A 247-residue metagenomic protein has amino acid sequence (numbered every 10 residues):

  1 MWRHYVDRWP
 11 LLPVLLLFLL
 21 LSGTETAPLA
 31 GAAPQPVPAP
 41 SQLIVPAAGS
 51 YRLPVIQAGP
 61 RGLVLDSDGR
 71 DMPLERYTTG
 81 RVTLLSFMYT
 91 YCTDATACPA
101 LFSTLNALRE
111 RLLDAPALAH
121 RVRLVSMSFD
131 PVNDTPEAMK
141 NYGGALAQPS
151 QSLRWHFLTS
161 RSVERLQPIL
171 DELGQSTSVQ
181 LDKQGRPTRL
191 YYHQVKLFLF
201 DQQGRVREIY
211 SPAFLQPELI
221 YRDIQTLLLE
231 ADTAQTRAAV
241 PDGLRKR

Functional and structural regions predicted by a protein language model:
M1-R61, L65, G243-R247: N-terminal targeting signals for export/organelle localization
Q57-G59, Y77-L84, A119-L124, D134 (+2 more regions): Extracytoplasmic
G59, S150-W155, Q180-R186: A local structural motif
V64-G69, L181: Short gly/ser/thr-rich secondary-structure transition/capping motifs
E75-L101: Short active-site neighborhood of thiol/selenol oxidoreductases, capturing the structured segment around
A100-I169: Structural microenvironment flanking redox-active thiols in thiol-disulfide oxidoreductases
D171-R247: Thiol-/selenol-based redox modules, centered on thioredoxin-like and closely related oxidoreductase domains
